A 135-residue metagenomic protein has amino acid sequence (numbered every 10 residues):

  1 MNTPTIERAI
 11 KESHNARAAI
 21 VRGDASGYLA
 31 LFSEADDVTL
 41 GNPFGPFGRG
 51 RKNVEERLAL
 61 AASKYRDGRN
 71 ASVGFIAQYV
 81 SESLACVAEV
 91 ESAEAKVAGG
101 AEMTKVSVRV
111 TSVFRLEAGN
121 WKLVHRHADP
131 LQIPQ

Functional and structural regions predicted by a protein language model:
M1-L31, S83, Q135: Short, low-complexity N-terminal intrinsically disordered segments enriched in polar/charged residues
P4-E7, A25-V80, V90, T104-K105: A solvent-exposed, acidic/Ser-Thr-rich amphipathic alpha-helical stretch
I76, A93, R109-V113: Hydrophobic alpha-helical segments of small multi-pass membrane proteins
E82-L84, A118: Residue-level signal for tight coil/turn positions that link beta-strands
V90-K96: Generic short beta-strand segments
G99-A101: Outer-membrane beta-barrel domain signature
S107-P134: Short beta-strand edge/turn micro-motifs at domain boundaries
